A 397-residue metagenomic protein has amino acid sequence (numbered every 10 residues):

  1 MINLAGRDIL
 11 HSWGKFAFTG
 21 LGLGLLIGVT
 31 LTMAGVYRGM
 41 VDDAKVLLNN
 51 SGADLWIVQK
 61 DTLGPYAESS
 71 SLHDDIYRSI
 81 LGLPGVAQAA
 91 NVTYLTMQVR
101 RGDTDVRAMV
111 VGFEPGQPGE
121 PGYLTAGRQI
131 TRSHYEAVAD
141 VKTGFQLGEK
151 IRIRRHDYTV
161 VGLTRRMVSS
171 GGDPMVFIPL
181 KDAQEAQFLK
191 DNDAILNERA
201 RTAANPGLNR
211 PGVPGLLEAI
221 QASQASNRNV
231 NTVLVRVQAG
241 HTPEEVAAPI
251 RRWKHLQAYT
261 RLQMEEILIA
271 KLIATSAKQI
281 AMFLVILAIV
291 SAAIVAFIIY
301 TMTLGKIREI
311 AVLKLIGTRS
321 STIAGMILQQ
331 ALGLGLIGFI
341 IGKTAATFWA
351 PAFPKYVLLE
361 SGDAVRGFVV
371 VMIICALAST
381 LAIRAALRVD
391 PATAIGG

Functional and structural regions predicted by a protein language model:
M1-T30, V41, V46-L47, G325-L328: N-terminal Sec/SRP start-transfer signal
T19-V29, A277-F297, L334-G338, G342 (+3 more regions): Alpha-helical transmembrane segments of integral membrane proteins
G24, G28-M109, R128, R132-S133 (+4 more regions): Hydrophobic, regular-secondary-structure patches
V36, L234, A239-A293, M302-L304 (+3 more regions): Peri-transmembrane interface segments
L55, D193-L208, P214-R251: A short beta-strand structural signal in non-transmembrane regions
V92-L95, T104-E114, P121-E218: Hydrophobic secondary-structure segments that place a key small or acidic residue at a functional site
M326, L336-A376, T380-T393: Short helix-loop junctions at transmembrane helix boundaries
